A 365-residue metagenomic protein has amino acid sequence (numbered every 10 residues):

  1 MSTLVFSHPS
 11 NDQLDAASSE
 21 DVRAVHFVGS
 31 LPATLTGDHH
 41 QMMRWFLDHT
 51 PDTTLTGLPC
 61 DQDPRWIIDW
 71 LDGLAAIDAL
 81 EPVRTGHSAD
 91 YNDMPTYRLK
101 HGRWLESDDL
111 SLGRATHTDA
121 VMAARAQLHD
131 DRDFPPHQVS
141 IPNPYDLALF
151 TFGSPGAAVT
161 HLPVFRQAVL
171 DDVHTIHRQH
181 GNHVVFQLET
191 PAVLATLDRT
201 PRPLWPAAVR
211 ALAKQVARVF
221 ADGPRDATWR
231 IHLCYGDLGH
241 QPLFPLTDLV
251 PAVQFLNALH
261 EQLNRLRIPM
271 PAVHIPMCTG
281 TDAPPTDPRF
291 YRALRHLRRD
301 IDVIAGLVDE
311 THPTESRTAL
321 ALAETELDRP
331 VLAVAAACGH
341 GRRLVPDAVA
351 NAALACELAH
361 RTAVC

Functional and structural regions predicted by a protein language model:
M1-N92, H360-R361: N-terminal basic, low-complexity leaders that serve as flexible interaction/assembly modules and, when applicable, as
F46-D48, H87-A89, A123-P136, H177-G181 (+4 more regions): Acidic (Asp/Glu)-rich catalytic clusters
A79-V83, G156-H174, R202-R225, L249-E261: Acidic, His- and aromatic-enriched active-site or binding-groove loops in soluble protein domains that engage sugars
A89-Q179, V185-A211: Active-site-proximal, glycine-rich beta->alpha crossover segments in alpha/beta enzymes that shape flexible
N143-L147, T190-L194, Y235-G239, M277-T281 (+2 more regions): Active-site-proximal loop/turn and secondary-structure-junction residues that shape catalytic pockets, frequently
V169-L170, I231, V273, V334: Conserved, mostly hydrophobic/aromatic
A213-I301: Aromatic-lined glycan-binding groove of carbohydrate-active enzymes
E261-C365: Catalytic-face loop-and-helix region of soluble metabolic enzyme cores
